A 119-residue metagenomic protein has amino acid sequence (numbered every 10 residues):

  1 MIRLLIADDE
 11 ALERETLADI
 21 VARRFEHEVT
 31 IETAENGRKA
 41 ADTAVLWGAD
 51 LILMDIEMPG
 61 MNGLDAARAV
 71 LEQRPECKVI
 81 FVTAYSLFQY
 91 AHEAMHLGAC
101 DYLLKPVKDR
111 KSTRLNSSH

Functional and structural regions predicted by a protein language model:
I2, V29, C77: Switch/coupling loops of ABC transporter nucleotide-binding domains
I2-E13, L17, T33, I52: Conserved acidic segment of CheY-like receiver
L12-E26, D42: Amphipathic alpha1 helix at the N-terminus of the CheY-like receiver
R24-H27, Q73-P75: Short helix-capping segments at alpha-helix termini
F25-E35, T43, A91: Short hydrophobic/Thr-rich beta-strand motif most characteristic of the beta2 strand and flanking loop of CheY-like
A41-R114: CheY-like receiver
L115-H119: Positively charged, low-complexity/disordered segments
